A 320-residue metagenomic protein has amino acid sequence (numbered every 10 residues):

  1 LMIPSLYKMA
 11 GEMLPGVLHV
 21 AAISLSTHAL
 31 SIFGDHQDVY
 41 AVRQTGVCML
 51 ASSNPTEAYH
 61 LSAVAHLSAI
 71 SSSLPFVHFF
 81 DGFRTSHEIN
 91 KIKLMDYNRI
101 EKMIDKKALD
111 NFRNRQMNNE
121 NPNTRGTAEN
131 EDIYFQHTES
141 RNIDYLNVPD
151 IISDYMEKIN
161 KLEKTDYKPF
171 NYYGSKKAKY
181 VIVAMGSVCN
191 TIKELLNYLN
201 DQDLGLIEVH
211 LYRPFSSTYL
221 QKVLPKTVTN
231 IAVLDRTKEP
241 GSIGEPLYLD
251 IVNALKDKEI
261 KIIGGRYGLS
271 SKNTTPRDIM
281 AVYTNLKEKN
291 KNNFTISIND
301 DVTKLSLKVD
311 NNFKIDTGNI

Functional and structural regions predicted by a protein language model:
L1-I70, D310-I320: Thiamine diphosphate
I3-Y7, T27-F33, H60-A63, H87-L94 (+4 more regions): Short acidic, glycine/serine/threonine-rich loops at helix termini
L14-A22, I100-L109, A232: A glycine-rich helix N-cap at a beta->alpha junction
V17-A21, R43, A51, V77-D81 (+2 more regions): Short beta-strand segments
F76-N171: Conformationally flexible catalytic loops at phosphate/diphosphate-handling active centers
E157-Y180, S306-N319: Glycine-/acidic-rich phosphate or pyrophosphate-binding loops and their flanking alpha/beta elements
Y172, K176-Q202, F215-K222: Redox- and metal-dependent alpha/beta enzyme cores, enriched for Fe-S-associated oxidoreductases and cofactor-handling
N230-G318: Peripheral docking tails and interdomain loops at the edges of cofactor- or intermediate-handling domains
